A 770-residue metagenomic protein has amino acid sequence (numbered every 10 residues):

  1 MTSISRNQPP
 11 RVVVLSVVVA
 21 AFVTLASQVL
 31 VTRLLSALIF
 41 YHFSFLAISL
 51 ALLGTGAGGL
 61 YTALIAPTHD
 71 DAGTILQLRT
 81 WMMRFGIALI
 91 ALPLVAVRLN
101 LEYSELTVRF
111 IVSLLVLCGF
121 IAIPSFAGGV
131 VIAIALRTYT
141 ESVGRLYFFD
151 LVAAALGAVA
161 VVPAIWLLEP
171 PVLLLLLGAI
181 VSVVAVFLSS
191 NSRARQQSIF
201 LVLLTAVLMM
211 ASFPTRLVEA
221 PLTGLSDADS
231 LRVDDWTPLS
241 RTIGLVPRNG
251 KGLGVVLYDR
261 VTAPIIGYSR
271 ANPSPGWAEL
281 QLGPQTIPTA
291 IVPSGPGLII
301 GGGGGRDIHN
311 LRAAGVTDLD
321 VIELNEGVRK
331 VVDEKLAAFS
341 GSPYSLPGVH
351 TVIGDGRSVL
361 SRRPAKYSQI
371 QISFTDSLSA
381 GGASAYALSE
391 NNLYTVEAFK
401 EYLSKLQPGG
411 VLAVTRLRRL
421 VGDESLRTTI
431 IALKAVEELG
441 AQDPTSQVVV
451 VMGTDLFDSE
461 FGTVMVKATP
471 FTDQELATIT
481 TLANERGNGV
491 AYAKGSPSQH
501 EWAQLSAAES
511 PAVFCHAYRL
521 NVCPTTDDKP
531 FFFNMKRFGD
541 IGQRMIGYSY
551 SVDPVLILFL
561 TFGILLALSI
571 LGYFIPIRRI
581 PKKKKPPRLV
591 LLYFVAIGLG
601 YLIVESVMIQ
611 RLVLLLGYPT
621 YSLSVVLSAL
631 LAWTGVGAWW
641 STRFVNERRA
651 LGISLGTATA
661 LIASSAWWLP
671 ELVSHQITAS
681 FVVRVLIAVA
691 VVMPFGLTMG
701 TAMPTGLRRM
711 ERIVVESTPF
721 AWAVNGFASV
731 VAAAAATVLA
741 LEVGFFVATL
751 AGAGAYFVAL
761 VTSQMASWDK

Functional and structural regions predicted by a protein language model:
T2-K770: Alpha-helical transmembrane segments of multi-pass membrane proteins
